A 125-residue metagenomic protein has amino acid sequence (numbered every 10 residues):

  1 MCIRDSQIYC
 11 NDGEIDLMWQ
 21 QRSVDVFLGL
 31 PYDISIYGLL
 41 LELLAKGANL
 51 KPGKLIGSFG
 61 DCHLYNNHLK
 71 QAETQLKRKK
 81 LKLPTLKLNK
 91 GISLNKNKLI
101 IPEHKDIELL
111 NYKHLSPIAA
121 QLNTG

Functional and structural regions predicted by a protein language model:
M1-D5: Conserved small/polar residues in nucleotide/adenosyl-binding loops
S6-N11, L41-L44: Structured alpha-helical segments in the cores of large, soluble enzyme domains
C10-Y32, N49-K51, I56-H63: Long, contiguous internal "core" modules enriched in hydrophobic/ aromatic residues
D33-L50: Metal-dependent nuclease catalytic cores in nucleic-acid-processing enzymes, especially RNase H-like/related
P52-G125: TerminUS-proximal long segments
